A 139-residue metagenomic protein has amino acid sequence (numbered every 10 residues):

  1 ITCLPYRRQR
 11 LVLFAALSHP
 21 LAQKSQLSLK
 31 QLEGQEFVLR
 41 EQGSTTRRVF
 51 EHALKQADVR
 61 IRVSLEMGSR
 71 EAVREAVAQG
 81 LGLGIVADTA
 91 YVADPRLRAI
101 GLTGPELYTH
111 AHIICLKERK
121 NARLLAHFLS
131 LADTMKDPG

Functional and structural regions predicted by a protein language model:
I1-A15, V73, A78-L81, L97-I100: Short beta-strand-centered segments that line the small-molecule binding cleft or hinge of alpha/beta clamshell
I1-F37: Flexible hinge/capping segments at coil-to-helix
C3, L13-F14, F37, I85 (+3 more regions): Generic preference for hydrophobic
L17, A87-A90, A111: Short secondary-structure boundary segments
L21-A22, E36-A57, N121-L129, P138-G139: Secondary-structure junction motif
A22, I100-G139: A late-sequence structural motif
V49-H52, Q56, R70-R98: A ligand-binding cleft/hinge motif common to bilobed small-molecule-binding domains
V59-S69: Short beta-strand-to-loop elements that line the ligand-binding cleft of bilobed periplasmic-binding protein-like
